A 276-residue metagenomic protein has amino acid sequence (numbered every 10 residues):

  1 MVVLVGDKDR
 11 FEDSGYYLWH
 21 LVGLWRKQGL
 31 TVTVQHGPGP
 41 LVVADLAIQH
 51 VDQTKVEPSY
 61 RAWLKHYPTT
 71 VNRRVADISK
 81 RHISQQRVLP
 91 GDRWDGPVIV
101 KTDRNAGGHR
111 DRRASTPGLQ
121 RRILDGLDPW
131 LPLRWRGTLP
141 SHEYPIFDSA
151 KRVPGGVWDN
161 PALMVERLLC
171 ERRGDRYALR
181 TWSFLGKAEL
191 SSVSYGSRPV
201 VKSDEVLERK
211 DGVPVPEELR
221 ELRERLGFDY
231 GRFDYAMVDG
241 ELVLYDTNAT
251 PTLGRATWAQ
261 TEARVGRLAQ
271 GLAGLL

Functional and structural regions predicted by a protein language model:
M1-Q120: Conserved N-proximal alpha/beta basic substrate-recognition cap immediately N-terminal to, or forming the N-lobe
E12, K55-P58, K80-R81, A106-R110 (+5 more regions): Short catalytic/ligand-binding loop motif for oxyanion handling, primarily in non-cytosolic enzymes, centered on
R93, F184-L185, M237: Generic beta-strand structural signal
W94-V98, P161-L163, R180, G231: Generic beta-strand structural signal
V98, L163, L190-S191, V243-Y245: Protein kinase-like catalytic core scaffold
R104, L169, A249-P251: Short, flexible loop/turn elements at secondary-structure junctions
D125-L222: Phosphate-binding site of ATP-dependent enzymes
S192-L244, N248, T252-L276: A long amphipathic alpha-helix within ATP-dependent nucleotide-binding catalytic cores
